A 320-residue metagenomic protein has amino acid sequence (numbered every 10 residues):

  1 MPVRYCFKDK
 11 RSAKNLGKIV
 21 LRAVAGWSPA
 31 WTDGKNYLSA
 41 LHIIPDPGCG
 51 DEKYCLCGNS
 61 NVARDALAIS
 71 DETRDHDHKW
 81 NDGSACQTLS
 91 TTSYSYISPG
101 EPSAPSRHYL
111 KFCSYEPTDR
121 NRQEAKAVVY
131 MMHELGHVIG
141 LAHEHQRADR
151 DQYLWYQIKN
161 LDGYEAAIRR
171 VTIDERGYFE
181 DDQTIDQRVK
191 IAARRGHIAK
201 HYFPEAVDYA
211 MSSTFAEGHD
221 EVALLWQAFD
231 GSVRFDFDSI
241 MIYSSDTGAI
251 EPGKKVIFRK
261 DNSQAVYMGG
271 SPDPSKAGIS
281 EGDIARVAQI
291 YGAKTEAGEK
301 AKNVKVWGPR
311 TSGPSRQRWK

Functional and structural regions predicted by a protein language model:
M1-K320: Zinc-dependent metalloendopeptidases
